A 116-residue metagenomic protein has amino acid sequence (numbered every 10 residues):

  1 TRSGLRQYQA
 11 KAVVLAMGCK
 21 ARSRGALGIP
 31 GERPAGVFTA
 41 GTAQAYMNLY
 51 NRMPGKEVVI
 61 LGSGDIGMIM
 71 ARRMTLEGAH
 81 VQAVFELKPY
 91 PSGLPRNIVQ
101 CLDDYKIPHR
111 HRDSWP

Functional and structural regions predicted by a protein language model:
T1-E57: FAD-binding core/adjacent interface of flavoenzyme oxidoreductases
R6, G36, S63-G67, P91 (+1 more regions): Generic structural signal for well-ordered, non-membrane alpha-helical segments in soluble metabolic enzymes
Q7-Y8, M68, D103-D104: Glycine- and small hydrophobic-enriched segments that form the cores of compact globular domains
A21, D65-G67, P116: Glycine-rich nucleotide phosphate-binding loop and flanking beta-alpha elements of Rossmann-like dinucleotide-binding
I29, I60, I66-I69, I98 (+1 more regions): Weak global preference for isoleucine
T42-Y90: Rossmann-like NAD(P)H-binding beta-loop-alpha module
T75-P116: A Rossmann-like FAD-binding core segment of flavoenzymes
